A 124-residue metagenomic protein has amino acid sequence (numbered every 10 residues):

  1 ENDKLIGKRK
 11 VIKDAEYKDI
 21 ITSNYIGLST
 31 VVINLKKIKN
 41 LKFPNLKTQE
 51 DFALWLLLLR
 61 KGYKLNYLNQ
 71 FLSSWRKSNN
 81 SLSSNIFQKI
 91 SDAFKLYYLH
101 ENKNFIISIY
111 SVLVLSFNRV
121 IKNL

Functional and structural regions predicted by a protein language model:
N2, G7-Q88: Conserved nucleotide-sugar donor-binding catalytic segment
L65, F71-L72, N79-L124: Non-catalytic, C-terminal membrane-associated alpha-helical segments of glycosyltransferases
